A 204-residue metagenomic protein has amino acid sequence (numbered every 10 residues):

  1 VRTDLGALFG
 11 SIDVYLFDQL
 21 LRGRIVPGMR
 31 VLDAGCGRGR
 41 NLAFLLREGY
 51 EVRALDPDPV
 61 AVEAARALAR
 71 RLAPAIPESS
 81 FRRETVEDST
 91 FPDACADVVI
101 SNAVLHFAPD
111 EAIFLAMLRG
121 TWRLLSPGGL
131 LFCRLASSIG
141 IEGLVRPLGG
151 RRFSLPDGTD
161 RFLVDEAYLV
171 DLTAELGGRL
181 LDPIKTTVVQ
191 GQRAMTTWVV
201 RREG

Functional and structural regions predicted by a protein language model:
V1-V26, L32, G37-D88, F132-G204: Class I (Rossmann-like) S-adenosyl-L-methionine-dependent methyltransferase catalytic domain, capturing the SAM-binding
P59, E111-L115: Non-membrane alpha-helical structural segments and their capping/turn regions in soluble enzymes
E87-V99: A short acidic, Gly/Pro-enriched loop at the edge of an enzyme's catalytic core that lines a small-molecule cofactor
V98-A112: A short SAM/SAH-binding and catalytic strip from SAM-dependent methyltransferases
L105, M117, S137: Flexible, active-site-proximal loop/turn residues at the rims of small-molecule/cofactor binding pockets and catalytic
L115-P127: A short glycine-rich, Lys/Arg-flanked "PGG" loop and its adjoining helix->strand segment in the class I
